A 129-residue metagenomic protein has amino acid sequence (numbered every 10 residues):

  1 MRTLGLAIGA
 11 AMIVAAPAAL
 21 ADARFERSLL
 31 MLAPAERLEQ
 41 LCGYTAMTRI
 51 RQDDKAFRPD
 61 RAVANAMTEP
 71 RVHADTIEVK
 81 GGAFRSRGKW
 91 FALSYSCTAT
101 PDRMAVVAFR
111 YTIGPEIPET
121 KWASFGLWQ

Functional and structural regions predicted by a protein language model:
M1-I8: Bacterial N-terminal signal peptides that target proteins for export
A11-M12: Repetitive helical segments and hydrophobic/amphipathic motifs
A15-A18: N-terminal signal peptide c-region/cleavage motif recognized by signal peptidases
L20-Q129: Mitochondrial intermembrane space
